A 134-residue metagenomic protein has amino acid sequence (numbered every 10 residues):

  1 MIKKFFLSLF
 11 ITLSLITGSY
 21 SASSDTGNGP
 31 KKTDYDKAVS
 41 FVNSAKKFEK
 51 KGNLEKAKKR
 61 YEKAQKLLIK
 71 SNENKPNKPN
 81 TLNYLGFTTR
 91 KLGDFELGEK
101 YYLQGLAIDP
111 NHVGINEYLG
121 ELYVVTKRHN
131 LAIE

Functional and structural regions predicted by a protein language model:
K50, K91, V125-T126: Register position in tetratricopeptide repeats
S71, Q104-G105: Canonical positions in the second alpha-helix
